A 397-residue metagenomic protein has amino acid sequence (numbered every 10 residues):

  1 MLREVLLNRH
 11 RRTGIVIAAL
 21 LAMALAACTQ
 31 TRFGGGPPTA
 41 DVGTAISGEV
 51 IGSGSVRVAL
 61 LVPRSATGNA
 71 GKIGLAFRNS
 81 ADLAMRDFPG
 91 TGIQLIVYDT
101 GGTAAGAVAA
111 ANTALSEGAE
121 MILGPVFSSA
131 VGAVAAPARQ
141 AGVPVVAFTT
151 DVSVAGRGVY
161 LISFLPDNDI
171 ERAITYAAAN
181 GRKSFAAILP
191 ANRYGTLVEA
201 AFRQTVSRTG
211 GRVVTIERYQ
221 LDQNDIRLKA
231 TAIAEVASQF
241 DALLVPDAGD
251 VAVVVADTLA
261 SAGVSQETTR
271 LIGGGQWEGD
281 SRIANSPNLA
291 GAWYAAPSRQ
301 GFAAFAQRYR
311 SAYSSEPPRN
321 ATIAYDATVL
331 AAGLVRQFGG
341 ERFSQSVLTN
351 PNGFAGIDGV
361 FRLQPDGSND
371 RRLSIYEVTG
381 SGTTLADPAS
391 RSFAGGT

Functional and structural regions predicted by a protein language model:
A24-A27: C-terminal motif of bacterial Sec signal peptides marking the signal peptidase cleavage site
T29-R32: Bacterial signal peptide processing site
L75-A76, D87-S153: Beta-alpha junction/loop-to-helix N-cap segments that form part of ligand/metal-binding clefts
A114-V126, V145-F148, S184-L189, A237-A252 (+2 more regions): Periplasmic-binding protein-like
P144, S153-T175, I216, S286-S298: Short beta-strand elements at the ligand-binding edges of bilobed clamshell
L161-R218: An alpha-beta-alpha
V253-Y325, F338-G339, F393: Extracellular/periplasmic periplasmic-binding protein-like sensory domains
Q276, Y313-L385, G396-T397: Segments of small-molecule ligand-sensing domains
